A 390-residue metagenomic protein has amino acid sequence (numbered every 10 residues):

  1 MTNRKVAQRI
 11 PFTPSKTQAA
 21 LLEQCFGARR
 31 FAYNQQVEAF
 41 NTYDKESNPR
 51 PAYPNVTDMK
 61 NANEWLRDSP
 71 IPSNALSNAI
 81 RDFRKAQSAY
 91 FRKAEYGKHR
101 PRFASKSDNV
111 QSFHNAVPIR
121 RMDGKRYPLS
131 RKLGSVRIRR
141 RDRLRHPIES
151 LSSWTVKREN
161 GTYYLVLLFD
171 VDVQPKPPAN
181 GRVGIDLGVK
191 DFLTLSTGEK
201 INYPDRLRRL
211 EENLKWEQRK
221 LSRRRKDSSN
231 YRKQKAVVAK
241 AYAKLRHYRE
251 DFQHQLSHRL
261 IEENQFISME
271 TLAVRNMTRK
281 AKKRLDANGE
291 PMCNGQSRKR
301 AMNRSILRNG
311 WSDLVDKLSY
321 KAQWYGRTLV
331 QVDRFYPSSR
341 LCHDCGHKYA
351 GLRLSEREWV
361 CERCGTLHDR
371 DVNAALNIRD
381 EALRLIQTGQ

Functional and structural regions predicted by a protein language model:
M1-S77: Gly/serine-rich nucleotide phosphate-binding loop at the start of the catalytic core of nucleotide/ADP-ribose-handling
V6, K16, A20, F31 (+2 more regions): Positively charged, helix-rich recognition surfaces that bind polyanionic ligands
Q8-F12, V136-D142, H146, I201-Y203: Generic detection of short hydrophobic beta-strand segments and adjacent strand-loop junctions
Q36, A79-Y90, V372-A382, I386: Stable alpha-helical structural segments in soluble proteins, enriched in small hydrophobic residues
V37, N41-D44, Q87, F91-K98 (+3 more regions): Long, hydrophobic, amphipathic alpha-helical segments used as structural scaffolds
Y53-E159, R298, R304, R308: Acidic carboxylate diad motif detector
